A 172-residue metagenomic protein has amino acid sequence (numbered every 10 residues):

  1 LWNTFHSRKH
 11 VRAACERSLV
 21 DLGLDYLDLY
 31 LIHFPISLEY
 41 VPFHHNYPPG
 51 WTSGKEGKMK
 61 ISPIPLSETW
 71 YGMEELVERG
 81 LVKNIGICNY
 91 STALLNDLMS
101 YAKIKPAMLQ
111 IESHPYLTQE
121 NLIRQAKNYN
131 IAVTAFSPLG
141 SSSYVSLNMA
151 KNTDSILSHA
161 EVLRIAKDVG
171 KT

Functional and structural regions predicted by a protein language model:
L1, R8-A13, D25, P138-S142: N-terminal binding-site loop/beta-alpha segment at the start of enzyme catalytic domains that lines or forms
L1-K9, Y30-Y40: Structural motif corresponding to the early beta-alpha repeats
N3-V11, S113-Q119: Acidic-and-aromatic substrate-binding clefts and catalytic sites of carbohydrate-active enzymes
V11-Y30, E74-R79: CE4/NodB-like, metal-dependent polysaccharide N-deacetylase domain that modifies extracellular/periplasmic N-acetylated
F34-T172: Beta/alpha (TIM)-barrel catalytic core signal, keyed to glycine-rich beta->alpha loops juxtaposed to Asp/Glu that bind
